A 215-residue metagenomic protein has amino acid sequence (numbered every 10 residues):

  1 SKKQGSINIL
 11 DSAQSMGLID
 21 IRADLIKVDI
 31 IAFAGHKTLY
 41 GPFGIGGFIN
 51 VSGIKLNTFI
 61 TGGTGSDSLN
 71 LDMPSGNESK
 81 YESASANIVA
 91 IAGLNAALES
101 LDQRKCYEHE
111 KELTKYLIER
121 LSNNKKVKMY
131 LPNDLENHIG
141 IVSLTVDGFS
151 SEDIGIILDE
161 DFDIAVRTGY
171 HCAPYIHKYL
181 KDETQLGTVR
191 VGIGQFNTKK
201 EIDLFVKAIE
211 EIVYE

Functional and structural regions predicted by a protein language model:
S1-E215: Pyridoxal 5′-phosphate
